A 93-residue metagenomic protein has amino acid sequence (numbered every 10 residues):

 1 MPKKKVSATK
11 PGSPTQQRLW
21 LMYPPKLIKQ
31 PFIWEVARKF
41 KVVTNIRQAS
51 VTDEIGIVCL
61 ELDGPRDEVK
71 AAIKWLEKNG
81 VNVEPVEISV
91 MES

Functional and structural regions predicted by a protein language model:
M1-G56, E61-S93: Long, contiguous binding/interaction regions
